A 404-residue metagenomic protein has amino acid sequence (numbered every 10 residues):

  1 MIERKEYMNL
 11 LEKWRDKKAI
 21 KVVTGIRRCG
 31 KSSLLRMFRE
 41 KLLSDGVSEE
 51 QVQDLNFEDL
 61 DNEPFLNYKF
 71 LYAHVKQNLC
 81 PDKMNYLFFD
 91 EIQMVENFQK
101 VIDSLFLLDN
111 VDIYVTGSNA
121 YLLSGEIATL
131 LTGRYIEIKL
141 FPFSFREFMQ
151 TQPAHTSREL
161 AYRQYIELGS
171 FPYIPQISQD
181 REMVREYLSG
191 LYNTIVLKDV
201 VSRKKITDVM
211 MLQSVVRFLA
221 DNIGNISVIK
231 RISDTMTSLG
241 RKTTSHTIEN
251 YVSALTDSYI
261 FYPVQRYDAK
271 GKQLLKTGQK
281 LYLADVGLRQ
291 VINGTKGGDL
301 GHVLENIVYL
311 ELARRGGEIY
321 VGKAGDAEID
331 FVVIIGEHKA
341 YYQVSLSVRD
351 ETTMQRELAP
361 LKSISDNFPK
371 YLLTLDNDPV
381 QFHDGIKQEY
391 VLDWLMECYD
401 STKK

Functional and structural regions predicted by a protein language model:
I2-D16: Pre-Walker A adenine-sensing motif
V23: Hydrophobic anchor at the beta1->P-loop junction of P-loop NTPases
K31: Conserved lysine of the Walker
L34: Hydrophobic positions on the alpha1 helix immediately C-terminal to the Walker A/P-loop
D54-D82: Short glycine-rich substrate-engagement loop in P-loop NTPases that contacts/grips substrate
S118-A120, S124-I226, Y262: Interdomain motor-coupling "hinge/lid" segment immediately C-terminal to the ATP-binding subdomain of NTP-driven enzymes
Q179-K339: Accessory nucleic acid-recognition modules appended to NTPase machines
N377-K404: Domain-level recognition of nuclease-like catalytic cores that cleave nucleotide substrates
